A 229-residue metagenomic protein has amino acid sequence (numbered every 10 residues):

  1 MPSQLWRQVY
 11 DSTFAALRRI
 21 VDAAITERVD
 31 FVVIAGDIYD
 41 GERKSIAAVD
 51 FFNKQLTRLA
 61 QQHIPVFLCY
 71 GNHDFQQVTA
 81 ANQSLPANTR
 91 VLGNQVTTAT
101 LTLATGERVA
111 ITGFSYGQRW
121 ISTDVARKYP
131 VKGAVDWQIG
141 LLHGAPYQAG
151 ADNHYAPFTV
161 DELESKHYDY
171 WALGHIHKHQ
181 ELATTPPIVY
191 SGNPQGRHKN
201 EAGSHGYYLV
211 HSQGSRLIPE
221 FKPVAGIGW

Functional and structural regions predicted by a protein language model:
M1-V49: N-terminal active-site segment of His-dependent metallophosphoesterases
R18-I20, H73, T89-R90, P219-F221 (+1 more regions): Generic preference for hydrophobic/aromatic residues in regular secondary structure cores
F31, E42-V189, N193-H211: His/Asp/Glu-rich metal-coordinating catalytic cores of metallo-dependent phosphodiesterases/hydrolases acting on
S204, H211-W229: C-terminal functional module detector
